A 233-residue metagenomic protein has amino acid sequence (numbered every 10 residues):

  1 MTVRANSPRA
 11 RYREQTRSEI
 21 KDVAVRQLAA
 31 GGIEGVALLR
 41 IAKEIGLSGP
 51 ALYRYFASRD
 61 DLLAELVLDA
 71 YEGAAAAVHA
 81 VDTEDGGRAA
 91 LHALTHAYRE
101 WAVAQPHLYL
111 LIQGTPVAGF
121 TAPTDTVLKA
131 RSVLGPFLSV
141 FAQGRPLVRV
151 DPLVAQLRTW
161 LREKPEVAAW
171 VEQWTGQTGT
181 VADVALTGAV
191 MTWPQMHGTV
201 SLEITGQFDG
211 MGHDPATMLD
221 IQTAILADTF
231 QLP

Functional and structural regions predicted by a protein language model:
M1-G31, L38-R40, E44, A57-A64: Basic, helix-initiating cap at the start of DNA-binding domains
Q15, E19-R26, D61-A80, A93-E100 (+4 more regions): Alpha-helical structural segments
A29, A75, H79, R99-V103 (+4 more regions): Short amphipathic alpha-helical interface segments enriched in basic and hydrophobic/aromatic residues, used as
G46-F56: Short hydrophobic/aromatic patch on the recognition helix
A80-E84, V117-F120: Helix-loop segments that flank and shape redox-cofactor active sites
H92-Q113, V127-V148, W160-P165: Helical hydrophobic small-molecule/effector-binding pocket
Q113-T126, G210-H213: Short helix/strand-bridging catalytic loops that position acidic/His residues to coordinate divalent metals and engage
P136-P233: C-terminal peripheral helix-coil segments that are non-catalytic and often amphipathic
